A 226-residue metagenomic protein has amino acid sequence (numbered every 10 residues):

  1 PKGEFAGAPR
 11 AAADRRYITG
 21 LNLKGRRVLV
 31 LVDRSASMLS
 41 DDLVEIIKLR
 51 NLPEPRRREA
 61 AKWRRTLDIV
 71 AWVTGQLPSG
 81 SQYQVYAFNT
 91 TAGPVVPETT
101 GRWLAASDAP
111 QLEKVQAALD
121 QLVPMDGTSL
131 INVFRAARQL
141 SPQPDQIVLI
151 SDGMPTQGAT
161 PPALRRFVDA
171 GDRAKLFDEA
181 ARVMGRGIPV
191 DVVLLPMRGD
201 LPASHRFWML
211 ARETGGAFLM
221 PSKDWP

Functional and structural regions predicted by a protein language model:
P1-L52: Acidic, polar low-complexity linker/tail segments
L23-L29, S35, L67-D68, P78-G80 (+2 more regions): Extracytoplasmic
R26, S37-V85, G101-Q111, V123: …and closely analogous acidic/polar surface helices at protein-protein or active-site interfaces in A-domain-like
L31-S37, D41-V44, I69-G80, F88-T91 (+5 more regions): Structured segments of extracytoplasmic/periplasmic soluble domains in secreted or envelope-associated proteins
V32-S35, V85-F88, A137, P142-R166 (+2 more regions): DG-centered beta-turn motif at the end of beta-strands
R34-M38, N89-P94, P124-G127, G153-Q157 (+2 more regions): Solvent-exposed loop/turn segments at secondary-structure junctions within structured extracellular/periplasmic domains
L67-A71, W103-P144, V148, P155-Q157 (+1 more regions): Von Willebrand factor
Q121, G153-E213, P221: VWA/integrin I-like adhesion module and closely mimicked acidic/polar interface patches used
